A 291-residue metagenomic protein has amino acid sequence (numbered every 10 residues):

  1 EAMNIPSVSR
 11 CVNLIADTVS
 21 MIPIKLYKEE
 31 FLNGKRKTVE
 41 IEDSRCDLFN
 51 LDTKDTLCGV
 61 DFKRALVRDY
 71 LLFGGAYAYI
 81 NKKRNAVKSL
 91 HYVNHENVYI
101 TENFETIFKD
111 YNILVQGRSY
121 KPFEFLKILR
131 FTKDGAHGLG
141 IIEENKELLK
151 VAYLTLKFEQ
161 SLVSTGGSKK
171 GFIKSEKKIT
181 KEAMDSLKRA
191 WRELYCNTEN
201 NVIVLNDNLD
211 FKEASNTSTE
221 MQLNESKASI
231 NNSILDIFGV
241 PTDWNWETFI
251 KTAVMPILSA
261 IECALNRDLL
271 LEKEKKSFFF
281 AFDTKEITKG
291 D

Functional and structural regions predicted by a protein language model:
E1-L223, A228-S229, S233-D236, V240: Structured, contiguous alpha/beta core segments that scaffold functional sites
I5, I15, L223-N224, E247-S259 (+2 more regions): Activation/maturation switch segments at domain boundaries
L194-C196, L270-K273: Short, conserved catalytic or adaptor-binding loops enriched in Gly and charged residues
E199-N200, G239-W246, E274-S277: Short, surface-exposed acidic
N232-M255: C-terminal, well-structured catalytic/ligand-binding subdomain of enzymes
I261-L269: A translation/RNA-centric and nucleic-acid-associated enzymatic feature enriched in Class II aminoacyl-tRNA synthetases
